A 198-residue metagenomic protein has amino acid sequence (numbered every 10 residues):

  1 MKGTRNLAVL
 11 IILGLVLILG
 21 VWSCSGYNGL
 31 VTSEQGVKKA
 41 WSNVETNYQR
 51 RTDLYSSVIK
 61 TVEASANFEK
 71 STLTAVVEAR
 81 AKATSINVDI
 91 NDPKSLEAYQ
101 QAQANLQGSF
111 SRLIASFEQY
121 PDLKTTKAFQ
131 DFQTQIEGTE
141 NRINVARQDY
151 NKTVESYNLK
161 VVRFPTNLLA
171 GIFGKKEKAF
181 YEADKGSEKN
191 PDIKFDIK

Functional and structural regions predicted by a protein language model:
M1-K198: A helix-centric hydrophobic-segment signal that preferentially recognizes long, alpha-helical stretches used
